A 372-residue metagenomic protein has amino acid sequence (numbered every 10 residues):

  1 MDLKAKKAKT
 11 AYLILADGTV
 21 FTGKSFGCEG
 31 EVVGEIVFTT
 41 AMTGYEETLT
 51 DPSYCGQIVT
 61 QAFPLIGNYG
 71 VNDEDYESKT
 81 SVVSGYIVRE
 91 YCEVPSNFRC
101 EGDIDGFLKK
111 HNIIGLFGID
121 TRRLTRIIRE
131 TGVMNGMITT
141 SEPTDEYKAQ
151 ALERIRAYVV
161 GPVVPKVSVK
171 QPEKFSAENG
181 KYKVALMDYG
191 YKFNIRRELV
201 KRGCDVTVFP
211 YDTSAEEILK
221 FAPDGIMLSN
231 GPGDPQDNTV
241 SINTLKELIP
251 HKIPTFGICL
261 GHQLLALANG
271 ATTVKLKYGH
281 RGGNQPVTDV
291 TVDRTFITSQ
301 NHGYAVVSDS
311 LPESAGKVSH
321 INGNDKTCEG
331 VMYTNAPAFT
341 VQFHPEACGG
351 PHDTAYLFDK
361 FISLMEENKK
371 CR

Functional and structural regions predicted by a protein language model:
M1-D212, E216, K220-F221, P235 (+2 more regions): RNA-binding accessory domains that recognize and position tRNA/RNA substrates
I114, K183, P254-F256, T272 (+1 more regions): Proline-centered loop/turn at the N-terminus of a beta-strand
E178-V184, V292-T295, Y333-A338: Beta-strand-turn-beta hairpins that frame and shape the catalytic cleft of phosphate-ester-processing enzymes
K183-D188, T298-S299, F339-F343: Active-site-proximal beta-strand elements of phosphoester/diester hydrolases
D205, P254, I297, P337-F339: Structural signature of beta-strand start/N-cap positions in the alpha/beta core of ABC transporter nucleotide-binding
K220, G225, S229-A305, G350-K360 (+1 more regions): Cysteine-nucleophile active-site neighborhood
R294-A336, R372: Catalytic beta-strand/loop cores that center a nucleophilic Ser/Cys/Thr and support acyl-enzyme chemistry
C328-R372: A glycine-centered loop/beta-turn motif at secondary-structure junctions
